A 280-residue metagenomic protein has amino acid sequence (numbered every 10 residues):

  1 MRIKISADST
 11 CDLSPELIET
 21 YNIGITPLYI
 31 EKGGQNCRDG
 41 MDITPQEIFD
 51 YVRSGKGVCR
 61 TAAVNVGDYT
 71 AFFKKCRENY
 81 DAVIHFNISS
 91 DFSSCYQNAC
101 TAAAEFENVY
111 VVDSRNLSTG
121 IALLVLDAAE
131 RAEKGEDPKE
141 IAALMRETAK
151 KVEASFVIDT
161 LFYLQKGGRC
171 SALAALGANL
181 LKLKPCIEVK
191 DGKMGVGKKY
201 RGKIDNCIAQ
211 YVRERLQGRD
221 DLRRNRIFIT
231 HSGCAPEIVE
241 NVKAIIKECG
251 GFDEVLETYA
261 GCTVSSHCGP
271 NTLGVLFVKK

Functional and structural regions predicted by a protein language model:
M1-I5, D81: Short active-site oxyanion
K4, T10-G24, L28-E31, Q35 (+3 more regions): Mixed-charge interfacial surface used for oligomerization/domain docking and macromolecular partner engagement
N36-E105: Class I S-adenosyl-L-methionine
A63, S114-R115: Short beta->alpha junction loops
